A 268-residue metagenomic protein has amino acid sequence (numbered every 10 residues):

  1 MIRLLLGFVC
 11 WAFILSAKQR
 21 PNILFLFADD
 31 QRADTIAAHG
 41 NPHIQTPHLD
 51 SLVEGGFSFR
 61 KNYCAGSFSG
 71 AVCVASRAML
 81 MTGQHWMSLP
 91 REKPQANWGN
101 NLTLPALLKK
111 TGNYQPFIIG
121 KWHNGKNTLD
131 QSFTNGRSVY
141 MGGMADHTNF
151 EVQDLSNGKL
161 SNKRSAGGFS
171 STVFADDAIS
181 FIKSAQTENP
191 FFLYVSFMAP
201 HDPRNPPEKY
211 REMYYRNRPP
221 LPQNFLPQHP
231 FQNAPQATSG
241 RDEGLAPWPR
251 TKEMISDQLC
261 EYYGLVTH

Functional and structural regions predicted by a protein language model:
M1-L5: Bacterial N-terminal signal peptides that target proteins for export
G7-A17: Hydrophobic h-region of N-terminal signal peptides that target proteins for export in Gram-negative bacteria
A17-H268: Formylglycine-dependent sulfatase
